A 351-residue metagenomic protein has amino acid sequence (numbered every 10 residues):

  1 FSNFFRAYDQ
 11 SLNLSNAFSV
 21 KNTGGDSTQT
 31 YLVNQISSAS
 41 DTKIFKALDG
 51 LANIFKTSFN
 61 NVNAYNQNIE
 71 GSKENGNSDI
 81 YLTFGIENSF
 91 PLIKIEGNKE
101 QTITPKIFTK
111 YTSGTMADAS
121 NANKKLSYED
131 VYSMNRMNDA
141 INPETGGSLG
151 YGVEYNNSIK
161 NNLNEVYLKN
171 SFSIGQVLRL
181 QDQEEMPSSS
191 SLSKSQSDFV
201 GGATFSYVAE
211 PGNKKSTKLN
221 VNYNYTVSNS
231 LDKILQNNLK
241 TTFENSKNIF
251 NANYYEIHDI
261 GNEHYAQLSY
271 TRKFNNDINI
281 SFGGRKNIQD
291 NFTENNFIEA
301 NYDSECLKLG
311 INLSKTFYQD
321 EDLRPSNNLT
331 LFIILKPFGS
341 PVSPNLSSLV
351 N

Functional and structural regions predicted by a protein language model:
F1-N351: Outer-membrane beta-barrel proteins and related beta-barrel translocases across Gram-negative bacteria
